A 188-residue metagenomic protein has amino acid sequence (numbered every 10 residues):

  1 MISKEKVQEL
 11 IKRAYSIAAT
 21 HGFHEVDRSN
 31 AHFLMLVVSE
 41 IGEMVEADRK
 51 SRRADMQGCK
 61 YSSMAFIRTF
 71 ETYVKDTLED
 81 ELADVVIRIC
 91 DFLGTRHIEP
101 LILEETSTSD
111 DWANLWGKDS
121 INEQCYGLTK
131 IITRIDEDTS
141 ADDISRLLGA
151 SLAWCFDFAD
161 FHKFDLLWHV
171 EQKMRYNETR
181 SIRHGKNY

Functional and structural regions predicted by a protein language model:
M1-Y188: Flexible "arm" and connector segments at domain edges
